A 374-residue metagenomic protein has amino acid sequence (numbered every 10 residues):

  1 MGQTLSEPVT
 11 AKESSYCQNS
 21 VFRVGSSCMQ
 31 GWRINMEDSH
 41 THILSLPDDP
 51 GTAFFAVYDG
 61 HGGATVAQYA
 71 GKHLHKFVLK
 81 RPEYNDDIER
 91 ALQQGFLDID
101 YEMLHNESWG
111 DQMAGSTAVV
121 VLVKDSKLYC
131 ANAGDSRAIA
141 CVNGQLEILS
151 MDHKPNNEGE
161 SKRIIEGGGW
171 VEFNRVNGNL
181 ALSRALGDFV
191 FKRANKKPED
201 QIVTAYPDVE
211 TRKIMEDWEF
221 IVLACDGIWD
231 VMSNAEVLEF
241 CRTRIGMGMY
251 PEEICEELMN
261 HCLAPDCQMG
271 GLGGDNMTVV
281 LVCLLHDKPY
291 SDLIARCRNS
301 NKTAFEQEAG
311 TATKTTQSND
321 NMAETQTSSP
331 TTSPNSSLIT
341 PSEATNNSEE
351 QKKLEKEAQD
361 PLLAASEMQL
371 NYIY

Functional and structural regions predicted by a protein language model:
M1-Y374: PP2C/PPM-type serine/threonine phosphatase catalytic domain
